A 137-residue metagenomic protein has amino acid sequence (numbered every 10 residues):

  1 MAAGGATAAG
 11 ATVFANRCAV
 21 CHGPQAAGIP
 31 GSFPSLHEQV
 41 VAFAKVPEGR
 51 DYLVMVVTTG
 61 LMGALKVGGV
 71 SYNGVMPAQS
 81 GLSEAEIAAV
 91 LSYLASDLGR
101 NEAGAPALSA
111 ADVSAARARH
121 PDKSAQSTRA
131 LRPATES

Functional and structural regions predicted by a protein language model:
M1-A15, G28, S32, A42-A44: Electrostatic cytochrome c docking/interface patches
M1-G4, V67-G68, G74, A78-S137: Flexible coil segments in periplasmic/lumen-exposed cytochrome c-class electron-transfer proteins
G5, C18-G23, M55, A64: Short, flexible coil/turn micro-motifs enriched in small/turn-prone residues
A6-G10, G49, L53, E86-I87 (+1 more regions): Stable alpha-helical elements in mature extracytoplasmic
G10-P24, M76, V90-L94: The canonical Cys-X-X-Cys-His
V13, V56, G60, I87-V90 (+1 more regions): Hydrophobic aliphatic residue packing
A27-L65, N73-S83: Gly/Gly-Pro-rich "capping" loops immediately C-terminal to redox-active cysteine motifs in periplasmic/lumenal
